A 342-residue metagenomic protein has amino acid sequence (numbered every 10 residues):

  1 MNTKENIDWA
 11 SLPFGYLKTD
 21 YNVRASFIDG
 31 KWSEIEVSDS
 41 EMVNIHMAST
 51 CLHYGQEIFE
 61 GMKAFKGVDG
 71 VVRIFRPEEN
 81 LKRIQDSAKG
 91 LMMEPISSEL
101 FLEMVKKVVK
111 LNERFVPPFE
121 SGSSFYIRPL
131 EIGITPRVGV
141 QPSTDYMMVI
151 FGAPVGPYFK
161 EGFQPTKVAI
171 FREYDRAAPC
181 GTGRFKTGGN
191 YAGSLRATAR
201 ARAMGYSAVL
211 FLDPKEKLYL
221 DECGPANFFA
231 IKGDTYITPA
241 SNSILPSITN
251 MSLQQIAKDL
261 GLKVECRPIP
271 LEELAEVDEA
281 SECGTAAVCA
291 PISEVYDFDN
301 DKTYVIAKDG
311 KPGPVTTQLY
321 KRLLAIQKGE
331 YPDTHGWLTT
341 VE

Functional and structural regions predicted by a protein language model:
M1-V108, L130, R137-E342: Helix-start/capping segments and mature chain N-termini
E99-L100, V108-G122: Charged, gly/pro-rich active-site loop segments
P118-R128, I132: Extended, Lys/Arg-enriched charged tracts that mediate electrostatic binding to polyanionic substrates
